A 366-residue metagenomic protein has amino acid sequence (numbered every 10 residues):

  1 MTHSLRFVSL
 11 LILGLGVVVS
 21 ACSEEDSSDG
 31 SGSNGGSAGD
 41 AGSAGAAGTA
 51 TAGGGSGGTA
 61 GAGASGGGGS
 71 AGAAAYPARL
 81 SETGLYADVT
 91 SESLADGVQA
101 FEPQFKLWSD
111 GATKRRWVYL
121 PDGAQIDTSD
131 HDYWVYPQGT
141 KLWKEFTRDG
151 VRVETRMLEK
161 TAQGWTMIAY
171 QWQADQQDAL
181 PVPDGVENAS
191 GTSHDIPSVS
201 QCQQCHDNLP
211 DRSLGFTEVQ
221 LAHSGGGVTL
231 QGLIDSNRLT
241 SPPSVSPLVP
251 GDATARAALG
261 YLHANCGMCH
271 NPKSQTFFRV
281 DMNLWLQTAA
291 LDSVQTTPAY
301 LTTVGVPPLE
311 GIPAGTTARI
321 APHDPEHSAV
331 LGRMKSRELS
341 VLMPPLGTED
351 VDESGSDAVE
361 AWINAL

Functional and structural regions predicted by a protein language model:
M1-S4: N-terminal secretory signal peptides that target proteins for export/translocation
V8-V18: Bacterial N-terminal signal peptides
V17-A75: Ser/Thr-rich, Pro/Gly/Ala-heavy low-complexity intrinsically disordered linkers and tails of secreted extracellular
C22, C202-C205, C266-C269: Short cysteine clusters
E25, N208, P272: Cys/His-rich metal-chelating microdomains
S70-Y119: N-terminal pre-domain segments of enzymes
L107, T113-G260: Extended surface/linker regions that mediate inter-domain or inter-protein docking in multi-component redox
W165-A169, G225-L259, M268-S274, M282-L366: Electron-transfer interface patches adjacent to heme c in soluble/periplasmic c-type cytochromes and di-/multiheme
